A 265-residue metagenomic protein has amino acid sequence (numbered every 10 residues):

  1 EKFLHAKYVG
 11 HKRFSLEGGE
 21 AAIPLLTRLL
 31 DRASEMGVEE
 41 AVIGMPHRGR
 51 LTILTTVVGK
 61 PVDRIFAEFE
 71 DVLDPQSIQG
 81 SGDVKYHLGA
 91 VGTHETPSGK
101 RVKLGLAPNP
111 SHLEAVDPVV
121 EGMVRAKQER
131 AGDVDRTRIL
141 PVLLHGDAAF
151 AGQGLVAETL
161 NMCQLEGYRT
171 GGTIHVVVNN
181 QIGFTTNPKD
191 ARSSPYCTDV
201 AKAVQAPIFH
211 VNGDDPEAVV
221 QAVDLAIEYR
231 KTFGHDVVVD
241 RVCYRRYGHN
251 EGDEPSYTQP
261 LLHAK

Functional and structural regions predicted by a protein language model:
E1-L155, L160-T173, N179-K189, S193 (+3 more regions): Conserved internal helical-beta-strand scaffold that buttresses enzyme catalytic cores
M45, H145-G146, V177-N179, N212-D215 (+2 more regions): Active-site proximal loops enriched in glycine and acidic residues that flank catalytic Cys/His/Asp and coordinate
P61, T232-K265: Glycine/aspartate-rich loop-and-adjacent alpha/beta segment that forms the canonical ThDP
S98, Y196-A222, A264: Conserved thiamine diphosphate
F150, E217-A218, R245: Acidic, metal-coordinating catalytic cores used for nucleic-acid/nucleotide bond scission and strand-transfer chemistry
L165, V200, Y229: Hydrophobic/aromatic ligand-binding patch that stacks against planar heteroaromatic rings of cofactors or nucleotides
F209, E217, V223-I227, K231-T232 (+1 more regions): Functional cores that coordinate and move charged inorganic groups
